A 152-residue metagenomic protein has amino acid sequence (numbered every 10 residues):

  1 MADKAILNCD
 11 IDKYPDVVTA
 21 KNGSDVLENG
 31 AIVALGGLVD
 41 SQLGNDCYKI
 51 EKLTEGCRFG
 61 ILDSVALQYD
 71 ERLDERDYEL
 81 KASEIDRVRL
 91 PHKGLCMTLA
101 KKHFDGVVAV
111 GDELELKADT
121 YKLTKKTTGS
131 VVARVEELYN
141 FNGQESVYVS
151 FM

Functional and structural regions predicted by a protein language model:
M1-M152: Surface-exposed, low-hydrophobicity beta-strand/loop segments enriched in small/polar/acidic residues
